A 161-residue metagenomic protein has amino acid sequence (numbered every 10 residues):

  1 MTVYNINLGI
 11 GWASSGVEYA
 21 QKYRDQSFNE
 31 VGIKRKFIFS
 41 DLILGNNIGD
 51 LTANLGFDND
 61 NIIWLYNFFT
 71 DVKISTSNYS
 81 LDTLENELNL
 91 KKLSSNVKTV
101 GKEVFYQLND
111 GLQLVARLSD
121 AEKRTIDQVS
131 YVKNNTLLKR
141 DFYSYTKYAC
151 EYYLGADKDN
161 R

Functional and structural regions predicted by a protein language model:
M1-Y79: Terminal non-domain segments
L84-R161: Repetitive, compositionally biased segments used for assembly/scaffolding
